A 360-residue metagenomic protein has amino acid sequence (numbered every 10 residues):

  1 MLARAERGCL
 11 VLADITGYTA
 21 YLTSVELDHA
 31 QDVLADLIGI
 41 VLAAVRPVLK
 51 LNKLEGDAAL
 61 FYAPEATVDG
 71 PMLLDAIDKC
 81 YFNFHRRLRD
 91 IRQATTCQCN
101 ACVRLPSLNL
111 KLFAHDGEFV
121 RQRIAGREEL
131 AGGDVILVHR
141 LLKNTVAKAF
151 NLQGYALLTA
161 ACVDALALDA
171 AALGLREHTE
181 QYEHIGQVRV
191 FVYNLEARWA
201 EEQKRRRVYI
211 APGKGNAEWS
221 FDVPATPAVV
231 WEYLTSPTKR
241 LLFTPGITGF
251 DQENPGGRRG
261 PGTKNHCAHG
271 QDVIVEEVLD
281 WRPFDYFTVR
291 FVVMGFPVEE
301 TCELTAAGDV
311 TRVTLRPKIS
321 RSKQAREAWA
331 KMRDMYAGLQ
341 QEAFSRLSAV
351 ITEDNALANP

Functional and structural regions predicted by a protein language model:
M1-D75, K79: Catalytic NTP-binding/metal-coordinating core of nucleotidyl cyclase/transferase enzymes
A63-A66, G270, V292, K318: Residue-level recognition of strand-loop junctions within catalytic nucleotide-signaling folds
A66-E177: Catalytic beta-strand-to-alpha-helix segment of the class III nucleotidyl cyclase homology domain
L88-T96, L152-Q153, K239-G256: A short, aromatic/hydrophobic, helix- or strand-capping loop or linear motif that either lines the entrance/gate
G174-A211, S220: Eukaryote-biased recognition of electropositive, low-complexity segments and basic polyanion/acidic-motif-binding
Q203-N254: Hydrophobic ligand-binding cavity/cleft-lining segments
D222, L241-L242, D251-E299, R312 (+2 more regions): Glycine-rich portal/gate segments that line the openings of hydrophobic small-molecule binding cavities
V292-A349, A356-P360: Beta-strand/loop substructures that line and gate deep hydrophobic ligand-binding cavities in soluble
